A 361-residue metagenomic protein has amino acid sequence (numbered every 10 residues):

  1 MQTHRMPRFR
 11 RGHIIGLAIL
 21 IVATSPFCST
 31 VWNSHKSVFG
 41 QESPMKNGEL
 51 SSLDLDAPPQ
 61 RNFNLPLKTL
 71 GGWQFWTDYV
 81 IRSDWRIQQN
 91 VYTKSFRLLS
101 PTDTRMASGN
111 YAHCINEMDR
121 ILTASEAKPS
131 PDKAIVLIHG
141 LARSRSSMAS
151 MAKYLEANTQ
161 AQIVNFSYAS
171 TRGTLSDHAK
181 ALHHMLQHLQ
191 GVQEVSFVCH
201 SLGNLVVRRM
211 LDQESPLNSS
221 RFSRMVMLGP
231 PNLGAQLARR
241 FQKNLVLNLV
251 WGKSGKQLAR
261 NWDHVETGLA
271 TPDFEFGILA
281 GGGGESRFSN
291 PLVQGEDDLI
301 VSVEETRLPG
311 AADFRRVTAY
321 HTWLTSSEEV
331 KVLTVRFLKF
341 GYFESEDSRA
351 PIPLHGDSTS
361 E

Functional and structural regions predicted by a protein language model:
M1-F9: N-terminal secretory signal peptides that target proteins for export/translocation
F9-R10, I14-G16, L20-V22, P26-I135 (+5 more regions): Flexible, membrane-associating and regulatory peripheral segments of lipid-active enzymes
G109-Y111, T174, G252, S302: Helix N-terminus capping/helix-initiation residues
I135-L141, E156, A161-D273: Serine-dependent carboxylesterase/thioesterase catalytic core of lipase-like alpha/beta-hydrolase/SGNH enzymes
S146, G173, T325: Residues that form or flank phosphate/diphosphate-binding pockets in enzymes that use nucleotide phosphates
S146-S150, D177, R209, E329: Generic recognition of short, well-ordered alpha-helical segments
S150, D177-M185, L333, F337: Alpha-helical elements of Rossmann-like donor-binding domains used by nucleotide-donor carbohydrate transfer enzymes
D212-E361: Helical cap/lid subdomain of alpha/beta-hydrolase-fold lipid enzymes that gates access to the catalytic pocket
